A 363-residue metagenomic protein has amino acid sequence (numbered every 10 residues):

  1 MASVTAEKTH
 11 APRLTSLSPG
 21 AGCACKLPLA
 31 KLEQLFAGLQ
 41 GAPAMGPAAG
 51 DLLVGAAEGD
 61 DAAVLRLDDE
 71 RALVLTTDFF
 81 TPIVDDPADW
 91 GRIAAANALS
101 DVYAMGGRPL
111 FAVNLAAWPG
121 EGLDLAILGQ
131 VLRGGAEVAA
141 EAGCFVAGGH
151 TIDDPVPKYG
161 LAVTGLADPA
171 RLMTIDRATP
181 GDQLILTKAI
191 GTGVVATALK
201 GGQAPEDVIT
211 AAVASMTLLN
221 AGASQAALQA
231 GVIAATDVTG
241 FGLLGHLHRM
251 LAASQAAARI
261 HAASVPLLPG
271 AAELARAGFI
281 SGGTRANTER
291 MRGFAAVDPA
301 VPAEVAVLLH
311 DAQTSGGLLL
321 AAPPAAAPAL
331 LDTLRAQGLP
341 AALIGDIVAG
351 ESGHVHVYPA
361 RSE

Functional and structural regions predicted by a protein language model:
M1-G20, K31-L35, G46, G50 (+4 more regions): Glycine-/charge-enriched secondary-structure boundary and capping motifs
A2-A104, C144, T179-I185, A189 (+2 more regions): N-terminal glycine-rich phosphate/pyrophosphate-binding loops that anchor nucleotide-derived ligands and cofactors
C23, V64, A98, G106 (+8 more regions): Buried hydrophobic positions in well-ordered alpha/beta secondary-structure cores of metabolic enzymes
L52-V54, A62-L65, S100-Y103, A136 (+6 more regions): A generic local secondary-structure boundary/capping motif
A63-V74, T217-A223, T288-P299: Acidic-glycine-rich active-site phosphate/pyrophosphate-binding loop
D68-V84, D89-R92, R108-P205, D346 (+1 more regions): Glycine-rich anion-binding loops of enzyme active sites
P87-V113, Q130-E141, L219-A234, V238 (+1 more regions): Small-aliphatic-rich amphipathic alpha-helix that forms the alpha element of a beta-alpha
A162-L172, D207-A227, V301: Active-site glycine-rich loop that binds ribose-phosphate moieties when present
